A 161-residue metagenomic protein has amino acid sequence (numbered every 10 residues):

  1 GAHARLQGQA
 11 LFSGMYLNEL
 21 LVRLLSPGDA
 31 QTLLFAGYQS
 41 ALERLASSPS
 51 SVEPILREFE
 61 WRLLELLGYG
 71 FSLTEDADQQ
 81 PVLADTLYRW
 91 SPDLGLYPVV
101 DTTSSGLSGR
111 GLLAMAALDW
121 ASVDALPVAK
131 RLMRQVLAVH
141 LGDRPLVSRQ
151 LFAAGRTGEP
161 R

Functional and structural regions predicted by a protein language model:
G1-R161: Non-catalytic alpha-helical scaffolds and adjoining flexible linkers that form interface surfaces for assembly
